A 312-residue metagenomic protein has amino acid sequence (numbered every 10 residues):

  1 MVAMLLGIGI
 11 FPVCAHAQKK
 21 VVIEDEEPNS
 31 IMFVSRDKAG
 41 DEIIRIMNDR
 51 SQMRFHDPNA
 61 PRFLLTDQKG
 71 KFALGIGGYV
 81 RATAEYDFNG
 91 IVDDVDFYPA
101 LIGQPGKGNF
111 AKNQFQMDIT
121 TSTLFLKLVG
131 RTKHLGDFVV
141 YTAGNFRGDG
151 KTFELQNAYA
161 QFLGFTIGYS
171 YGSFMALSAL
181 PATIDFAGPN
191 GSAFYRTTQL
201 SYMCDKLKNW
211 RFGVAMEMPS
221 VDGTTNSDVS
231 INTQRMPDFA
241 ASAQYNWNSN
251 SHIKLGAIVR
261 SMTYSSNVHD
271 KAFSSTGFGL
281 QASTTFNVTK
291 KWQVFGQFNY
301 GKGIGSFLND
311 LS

Functional and structural regions predicted by a protein language model:
M1-V21: Bacterial Sec-dependent N-terminal signal peptides
C14-F88: N-terminal periplasmic/intermembrane-space "pro-region" immediately following the signal or transit peptide
H56-D57, G148-T152, F194, R235-P237 (+1 more regions): Short, glycine/acidic-rich beta->alpha junctions
D67-D96, K107-V221, A240, Q244-W247 (+3 more regions): Outer membrane beta-barrel
G90-V95, G150-Q156, S178-D185, G223-I231 (+2 more regions): Outer-membrane beta-barrel translocator domains and adjoining extracellular loop/strand segments of Gram-negative
F97-L101: Acidic/histidine-rich helix-loop elements that form or flank divalent-metal/phosphate-binding sites at the catalytic
K208-N267: Internal metal/ion-chelating core segments
N246-S312: Detector for outer-membrane/organellar transmembrane beta-barrel domains, recognizing the amphipathic beta-strand
